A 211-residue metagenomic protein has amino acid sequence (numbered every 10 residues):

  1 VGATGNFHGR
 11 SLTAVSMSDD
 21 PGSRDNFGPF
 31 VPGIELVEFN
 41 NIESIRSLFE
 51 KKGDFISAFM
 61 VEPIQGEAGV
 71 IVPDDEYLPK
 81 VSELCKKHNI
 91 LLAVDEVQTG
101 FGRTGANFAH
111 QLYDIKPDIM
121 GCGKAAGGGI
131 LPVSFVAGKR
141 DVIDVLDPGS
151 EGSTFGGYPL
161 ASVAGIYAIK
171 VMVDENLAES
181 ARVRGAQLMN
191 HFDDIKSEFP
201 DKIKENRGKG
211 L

Functional and structural regions predicted by a protein language model:
V1-L211: Conserved N-terminal phosphate-binding loop of PLP-dependent enzymes in the Aspartate aminotransferase
